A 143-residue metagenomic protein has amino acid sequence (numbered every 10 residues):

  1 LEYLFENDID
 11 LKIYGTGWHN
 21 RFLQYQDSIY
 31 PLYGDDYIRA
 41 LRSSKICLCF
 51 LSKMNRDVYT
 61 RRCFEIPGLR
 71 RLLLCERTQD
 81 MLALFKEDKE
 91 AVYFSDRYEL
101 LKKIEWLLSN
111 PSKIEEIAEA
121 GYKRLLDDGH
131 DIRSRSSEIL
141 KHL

Functional and structural regions predicted by a protein language model:
L1-T60, L72-M81: Nucleotide-sugar donor-binding catalytic core of glycosyltransferases
F64-E65: Acidic donor-binding helix in nucleotide-sugar-dependent glycosyltransferases
G68-C75, Y93: Short hydrophobic beta-strand element within catalytic cores of glycosyltransferases and related nucleotide-activated
E87-K89: Glycine-centered loop/turn motifs
A91-R97, L107-P111: Conserved acidic donor-binding segment of nucleotide-sugar-dependent glycosyltransferases
S109-K141: A charged, aromatic-enriched C-terminal amphipathic alpha-helix characteristic of glycosyltransferases across folds
